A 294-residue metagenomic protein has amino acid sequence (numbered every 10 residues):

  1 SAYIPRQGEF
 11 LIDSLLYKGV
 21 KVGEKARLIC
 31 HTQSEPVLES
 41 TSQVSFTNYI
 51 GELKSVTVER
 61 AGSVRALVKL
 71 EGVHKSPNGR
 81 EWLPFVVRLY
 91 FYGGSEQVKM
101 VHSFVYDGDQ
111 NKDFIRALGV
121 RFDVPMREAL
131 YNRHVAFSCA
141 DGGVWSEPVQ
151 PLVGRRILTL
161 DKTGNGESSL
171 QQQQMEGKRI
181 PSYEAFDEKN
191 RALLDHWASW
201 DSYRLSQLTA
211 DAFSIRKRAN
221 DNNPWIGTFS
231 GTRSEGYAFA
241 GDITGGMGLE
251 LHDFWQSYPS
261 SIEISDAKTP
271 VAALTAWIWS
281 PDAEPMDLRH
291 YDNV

Functional and structural regions predicted by a protein language model:
A2-V294: Beta-strand/loop-rich accessory regions of lumenal/periplasmic or secreted enzymes, predominantly carbohydrate-active
